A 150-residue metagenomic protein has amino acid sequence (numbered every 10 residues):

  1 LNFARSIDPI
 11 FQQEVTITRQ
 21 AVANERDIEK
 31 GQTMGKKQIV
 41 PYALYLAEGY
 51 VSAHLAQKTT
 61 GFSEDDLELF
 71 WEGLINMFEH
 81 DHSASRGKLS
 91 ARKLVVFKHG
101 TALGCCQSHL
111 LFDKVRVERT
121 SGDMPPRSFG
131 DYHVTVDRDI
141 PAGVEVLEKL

Functional and structural regions predicted by a protein language model:
N2-L150: Basic polyanion-binding and macromolecular-assembly surfaces
